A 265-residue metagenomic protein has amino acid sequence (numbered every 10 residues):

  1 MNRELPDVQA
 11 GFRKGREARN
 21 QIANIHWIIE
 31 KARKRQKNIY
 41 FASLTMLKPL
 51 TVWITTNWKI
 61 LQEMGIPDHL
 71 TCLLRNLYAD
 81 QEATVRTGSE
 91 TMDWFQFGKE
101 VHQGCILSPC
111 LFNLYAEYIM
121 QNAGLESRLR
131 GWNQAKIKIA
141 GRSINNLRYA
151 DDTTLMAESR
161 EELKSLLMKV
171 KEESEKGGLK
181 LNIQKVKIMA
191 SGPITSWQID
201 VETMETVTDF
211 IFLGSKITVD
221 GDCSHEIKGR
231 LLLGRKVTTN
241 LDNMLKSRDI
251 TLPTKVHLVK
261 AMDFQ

Functional and structural regions predicted by a protein language model:
M1-Q265: Nucleotidyl polymerases of mobile genetic elements and RNA viruses
